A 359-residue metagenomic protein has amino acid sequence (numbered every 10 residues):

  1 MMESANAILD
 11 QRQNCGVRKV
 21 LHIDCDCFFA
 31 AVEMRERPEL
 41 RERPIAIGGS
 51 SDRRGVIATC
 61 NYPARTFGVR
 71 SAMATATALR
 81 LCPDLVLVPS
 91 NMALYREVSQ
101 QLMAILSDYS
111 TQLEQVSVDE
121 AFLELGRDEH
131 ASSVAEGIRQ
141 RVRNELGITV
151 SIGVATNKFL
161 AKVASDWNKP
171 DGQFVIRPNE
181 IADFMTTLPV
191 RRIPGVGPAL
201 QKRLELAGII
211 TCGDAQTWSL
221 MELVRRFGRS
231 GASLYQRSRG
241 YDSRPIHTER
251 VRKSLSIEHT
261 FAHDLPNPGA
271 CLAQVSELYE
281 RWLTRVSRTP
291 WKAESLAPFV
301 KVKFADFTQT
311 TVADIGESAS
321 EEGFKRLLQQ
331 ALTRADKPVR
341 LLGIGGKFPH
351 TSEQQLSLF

Functional and structural regions predicted by a protein language model:
M1-R226, A232, G343, H350-Q355 (+1 more regions): Gly/Gly-Pro- and Ser/Thr-rich, intrinsically disordered tail segments characteristic of DNA damage-repair and tolerance
E205-L341, H350-Q355: DNA-contacting surface of Y-family translesion DNA polymerases
